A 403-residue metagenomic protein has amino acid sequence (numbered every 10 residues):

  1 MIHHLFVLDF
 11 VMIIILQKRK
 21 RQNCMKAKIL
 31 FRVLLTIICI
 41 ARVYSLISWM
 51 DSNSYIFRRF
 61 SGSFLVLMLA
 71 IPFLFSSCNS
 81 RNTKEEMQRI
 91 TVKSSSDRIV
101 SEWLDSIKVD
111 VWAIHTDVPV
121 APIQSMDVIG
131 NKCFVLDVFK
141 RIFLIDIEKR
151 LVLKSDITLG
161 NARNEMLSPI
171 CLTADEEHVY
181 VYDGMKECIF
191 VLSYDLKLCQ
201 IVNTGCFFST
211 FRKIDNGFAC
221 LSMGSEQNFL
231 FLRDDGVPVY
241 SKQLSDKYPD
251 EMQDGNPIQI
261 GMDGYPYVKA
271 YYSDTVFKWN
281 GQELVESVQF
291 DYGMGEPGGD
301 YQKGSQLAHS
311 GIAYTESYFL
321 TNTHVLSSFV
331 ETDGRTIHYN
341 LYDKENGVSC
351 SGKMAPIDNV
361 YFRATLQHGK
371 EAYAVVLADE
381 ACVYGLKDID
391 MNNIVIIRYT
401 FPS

Functional and structural regions predicted by a protein language model:
F75-S77: C-terminal motif of bacterial Sec signal peptides marking the signal peptidase cleavage site
S94-V120: A short helix->beta-strand "capping" segment at the edge of beta-propeller domains
V111-F139: Beta-strand-rich domains and repeat architectures in extracellular enzymes and scaffolds, especially beta-propellers
V118-V120, I157-N164, N203-S209, L244-D250 (+2 more regions): Short coil/turn segments at the loop-to-beta-strand junctions that recur within blades of beta-propeller repeat folds
P122-S125, M166-C171, C206-K213, D250-I258 (+2 more regions): Repeated scaffold domains used in trafficking and secretory/extracellular systems, primarily beta-propellers
K132-D137, E177-D183, N216-M223, G261-A270 (+2 more regions): Short beta-strand elements that form the blades of beta-propeller/WD-repeat-like and other beta-sheet-rich scaffold
L151-E176: Blade-loop segments of beta-propeller domains
Q289-A308, E345-G369: Conserved blade-ending motifs and adjacent loop-strand segments that build the rim/top face of beta-propeller domains
